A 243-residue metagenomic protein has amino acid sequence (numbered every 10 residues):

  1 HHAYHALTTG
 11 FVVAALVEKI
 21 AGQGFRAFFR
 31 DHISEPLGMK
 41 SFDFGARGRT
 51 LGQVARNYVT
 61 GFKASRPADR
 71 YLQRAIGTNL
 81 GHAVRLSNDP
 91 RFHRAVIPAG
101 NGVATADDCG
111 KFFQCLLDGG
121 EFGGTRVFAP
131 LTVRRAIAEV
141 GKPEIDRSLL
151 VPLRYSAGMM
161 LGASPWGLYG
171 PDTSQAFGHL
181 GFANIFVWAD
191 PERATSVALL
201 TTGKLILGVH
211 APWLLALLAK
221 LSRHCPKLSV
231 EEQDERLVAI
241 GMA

Functional and structural regions predicted by a protein language model:
H1-P171: Short, surface-exposed loop or secondary-structure junction motifs that flank catalytic or metal-binding residues
G10, K204-L205: Solvent-exposed loop/turn segments at secondary-structure junctions within structured extracellular/periplasmic domains
L16, W188-A189: A short, hydrophobic, proline-anchored segment that marks a local hinge/packing element in signaling and regulatory
G110, Q114-L117, I185, R193 (+2 more regions): C-terminal helical cap and adjacent loop that interface with cofactors, partners, or active-site loops
D118-E121, T132-I145, I206-A243: Short, gly/Ser/Thr-rich active-site loops of penicillin-recognizing serine hydrolases
G181-A183: Short, small/polar residue-rich loop motifs at catalytic or cofactor-binding pockets
V187-W188, A194-G203: Short, well-ordered beta-strand elements
